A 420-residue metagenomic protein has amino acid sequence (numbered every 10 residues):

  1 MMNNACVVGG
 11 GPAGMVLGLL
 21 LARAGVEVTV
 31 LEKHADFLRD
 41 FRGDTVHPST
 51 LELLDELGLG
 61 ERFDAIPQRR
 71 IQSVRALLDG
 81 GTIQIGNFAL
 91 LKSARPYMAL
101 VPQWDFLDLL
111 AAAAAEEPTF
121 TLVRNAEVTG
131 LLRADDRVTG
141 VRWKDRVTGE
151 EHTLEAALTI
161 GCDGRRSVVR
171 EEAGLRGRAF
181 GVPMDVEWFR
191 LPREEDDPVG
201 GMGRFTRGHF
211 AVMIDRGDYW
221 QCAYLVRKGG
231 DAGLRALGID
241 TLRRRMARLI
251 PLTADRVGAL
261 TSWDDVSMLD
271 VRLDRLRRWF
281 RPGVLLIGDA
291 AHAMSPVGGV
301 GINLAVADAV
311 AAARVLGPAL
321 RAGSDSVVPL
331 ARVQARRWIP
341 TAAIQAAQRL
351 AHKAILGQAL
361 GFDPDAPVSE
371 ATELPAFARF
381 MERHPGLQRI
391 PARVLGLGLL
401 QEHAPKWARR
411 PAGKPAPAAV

Functional and structural regions predicted by a protein language model:
M1-A13: Beta1/beta-strand and adjacent pyrophosphate-binding region of the FAD-binding site in flavoprotein oxidoreductases
A22-R42: Glycine-rich FAD pyrophosphate-binding loop
H47-A113: Active-site-adjacent segment of FAD-dependent monooxygenases/related oxidoreductases
A115-V128: A conserved beta-strand/loop element that lines the FAD pocket in flavoprotein oxidoreductases
G130, D136-R146, E150-H152, L158-V271 (+2 more regions): Conserved FAD-binding catalytic core of PHBH/FMO-like flavoproteins
L273-R275, A291-N303, I339: Glycine-rich phosphate/pyrophosphate-binding beta-alpha loops
F280-P296: Short FAD-binding loop at a beta-strand-to-alpha-helix junction that anchors the flavin cofactor in diverse
R314-V420: C-terminal helical "tail/cap" subdomain of flavin- and related membrane-associated enzymes
